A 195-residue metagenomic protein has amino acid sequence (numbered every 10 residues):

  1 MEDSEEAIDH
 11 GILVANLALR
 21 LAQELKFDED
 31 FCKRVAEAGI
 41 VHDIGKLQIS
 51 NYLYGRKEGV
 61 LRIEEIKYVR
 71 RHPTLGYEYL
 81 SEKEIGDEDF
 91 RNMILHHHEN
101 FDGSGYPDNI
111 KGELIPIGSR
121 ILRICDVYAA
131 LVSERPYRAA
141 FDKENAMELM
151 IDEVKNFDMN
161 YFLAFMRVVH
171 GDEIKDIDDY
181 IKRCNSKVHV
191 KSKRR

Functional and structural regions predicted by a protein language model:
M1-R195: Histidine- and acidic-residue-rich, metal-dependent catalytic cores
